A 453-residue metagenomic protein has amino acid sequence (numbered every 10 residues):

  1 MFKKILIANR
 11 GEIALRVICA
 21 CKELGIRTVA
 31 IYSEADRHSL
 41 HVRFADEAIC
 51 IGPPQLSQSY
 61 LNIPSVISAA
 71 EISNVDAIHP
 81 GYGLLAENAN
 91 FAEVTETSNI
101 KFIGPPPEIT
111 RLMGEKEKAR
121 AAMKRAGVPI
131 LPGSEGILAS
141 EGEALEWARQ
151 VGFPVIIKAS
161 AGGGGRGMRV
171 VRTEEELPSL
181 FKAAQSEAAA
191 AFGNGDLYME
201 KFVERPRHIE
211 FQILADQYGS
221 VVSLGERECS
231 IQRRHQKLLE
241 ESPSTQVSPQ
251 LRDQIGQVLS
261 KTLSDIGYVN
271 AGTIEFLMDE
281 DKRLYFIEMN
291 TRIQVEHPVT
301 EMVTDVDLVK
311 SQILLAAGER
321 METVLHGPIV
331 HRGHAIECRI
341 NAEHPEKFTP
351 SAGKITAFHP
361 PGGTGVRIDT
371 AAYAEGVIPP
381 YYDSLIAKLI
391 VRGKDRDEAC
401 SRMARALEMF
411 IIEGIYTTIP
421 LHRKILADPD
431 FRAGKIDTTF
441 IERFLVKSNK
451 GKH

Functional and structural regions predicted by a protein language model:
M1-R125, L138-E146, E398: ATP-binding N-terminal substructure of ATP-dependent carboxylate-amine bond-forming enzymes
I7-I26, A48-C50, E71-S73, A89 (+5 more regions): ATP-dependent carboxylate activation and anion-phosphoryl transfer catalytic cores that bind Mg-ATP to form
V29, H79, K101-I103, L131 (+3 more regions): Structural detector of well-ordered beta-strand residues that form the stable sheet scaffold of enzyme domains
P107, K116-E117, G162-R166, G333: Conserved A3 ("GATE") glycine/threonine-rich loop of ANL adenylate-forming enzymes
P107, P132-G133: Diglycine-centered glycine-rich loop/turn motifs
E135, E141, E146-W147, P206 (+1 more regions): Catalytic core of soluble alpha/beta enzymes
F153-S160: Conserved anion/nucleotide-ligand pocket segment
